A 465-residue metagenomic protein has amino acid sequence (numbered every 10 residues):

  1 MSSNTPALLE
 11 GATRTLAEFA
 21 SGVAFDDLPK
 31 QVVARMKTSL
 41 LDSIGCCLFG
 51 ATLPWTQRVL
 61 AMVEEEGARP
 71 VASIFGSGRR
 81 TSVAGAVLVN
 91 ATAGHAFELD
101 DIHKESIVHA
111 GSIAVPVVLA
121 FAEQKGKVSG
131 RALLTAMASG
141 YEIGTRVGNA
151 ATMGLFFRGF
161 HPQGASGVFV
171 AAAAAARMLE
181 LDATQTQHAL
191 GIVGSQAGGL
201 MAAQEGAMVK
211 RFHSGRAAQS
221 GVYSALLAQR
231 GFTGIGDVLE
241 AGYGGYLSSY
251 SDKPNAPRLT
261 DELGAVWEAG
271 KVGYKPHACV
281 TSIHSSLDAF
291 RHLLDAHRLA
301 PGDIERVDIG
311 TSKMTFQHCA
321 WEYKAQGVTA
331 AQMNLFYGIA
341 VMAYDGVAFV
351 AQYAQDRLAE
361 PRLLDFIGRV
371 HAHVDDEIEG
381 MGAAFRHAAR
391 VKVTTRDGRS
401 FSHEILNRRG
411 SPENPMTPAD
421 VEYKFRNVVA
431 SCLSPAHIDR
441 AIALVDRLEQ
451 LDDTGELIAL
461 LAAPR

Functional and structural regions predicted by a protein language model:
M1-I107, E205, V209-Q219, Y223-R465: Terminal-appendage/accessory-domain detector
P29, L40, A114-E123, S166-M178 (+3 more regions): Alpha-helical scaffold elements that line and support the substrate/ligand-binding pocket of soluble hydrolases
V33, K37, L41, A114 (+3 more regions): Hydrophobic face of alpha-helices
R80, G85-R131, S139, I143 (+1 more regions): Function-dense linear segments that define catalytic or interfacial modules in macromolecule-processing proteins
V118-L119, T152, A173, P257 (+1 more regions): Short glycine-/small-residue-rich flexible loop motifs, especially phosphate/cofactor-binding loops
E123-Y223, I235-Y243: Glycine-rich, mobile lid/loop segments that gate access to catalytic sites or pores
